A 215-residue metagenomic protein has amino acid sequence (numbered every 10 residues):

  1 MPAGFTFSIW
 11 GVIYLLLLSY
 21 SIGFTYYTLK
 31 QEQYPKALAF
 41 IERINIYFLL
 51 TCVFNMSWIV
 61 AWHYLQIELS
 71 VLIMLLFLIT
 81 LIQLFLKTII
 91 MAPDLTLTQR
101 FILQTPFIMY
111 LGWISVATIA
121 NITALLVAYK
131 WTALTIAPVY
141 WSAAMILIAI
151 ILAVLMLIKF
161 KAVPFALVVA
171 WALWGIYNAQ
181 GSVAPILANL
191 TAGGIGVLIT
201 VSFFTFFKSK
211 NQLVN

Functional and structural regions predicted by a protein language model:
M1-V71: Early transmembrane hairpin module of multi-pass membrane proteins
P2-T6, L134-I151, K161, I176-T200: Membrane-interface transmembrane-helix boundary segments in multi-pass integral membrane proteins
T25-K30, K87-A92, F203-N215: Membrane-interface capping segments at transmembrane-helix boundaries
R43-I59, M74-F85, L103-N121: Alpha-helical transmembrane segments of multi-pass integral membrane proteins
S57-L72, Y129-I136, L155-K159, Q180-I186: Membrane-interface helix caps and helix-loop-helix hairpins in membrane proteins
L75-L86, L173-I176, I195-F203: Alpha-helical transmembrane segments and their membrane-interface exit regions
F101-L152: A mid-sequence, solvent-exposed acidic-amphipathic segment
P164-W174: Central hydrophobic cores of alpha-helical transmembrane segments in multi-pass integral membrane proteins
